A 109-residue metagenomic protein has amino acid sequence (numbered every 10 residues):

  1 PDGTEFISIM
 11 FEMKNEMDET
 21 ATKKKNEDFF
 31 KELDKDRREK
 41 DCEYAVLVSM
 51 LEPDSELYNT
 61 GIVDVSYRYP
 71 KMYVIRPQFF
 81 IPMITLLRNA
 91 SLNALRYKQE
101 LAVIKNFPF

Functional and structural regions predicted by a protein language model:
P1-F109: Amphipathic, heptad-repeat alpha-helical coiled-coil/stalk segments that mediate oligomerization, tethering
